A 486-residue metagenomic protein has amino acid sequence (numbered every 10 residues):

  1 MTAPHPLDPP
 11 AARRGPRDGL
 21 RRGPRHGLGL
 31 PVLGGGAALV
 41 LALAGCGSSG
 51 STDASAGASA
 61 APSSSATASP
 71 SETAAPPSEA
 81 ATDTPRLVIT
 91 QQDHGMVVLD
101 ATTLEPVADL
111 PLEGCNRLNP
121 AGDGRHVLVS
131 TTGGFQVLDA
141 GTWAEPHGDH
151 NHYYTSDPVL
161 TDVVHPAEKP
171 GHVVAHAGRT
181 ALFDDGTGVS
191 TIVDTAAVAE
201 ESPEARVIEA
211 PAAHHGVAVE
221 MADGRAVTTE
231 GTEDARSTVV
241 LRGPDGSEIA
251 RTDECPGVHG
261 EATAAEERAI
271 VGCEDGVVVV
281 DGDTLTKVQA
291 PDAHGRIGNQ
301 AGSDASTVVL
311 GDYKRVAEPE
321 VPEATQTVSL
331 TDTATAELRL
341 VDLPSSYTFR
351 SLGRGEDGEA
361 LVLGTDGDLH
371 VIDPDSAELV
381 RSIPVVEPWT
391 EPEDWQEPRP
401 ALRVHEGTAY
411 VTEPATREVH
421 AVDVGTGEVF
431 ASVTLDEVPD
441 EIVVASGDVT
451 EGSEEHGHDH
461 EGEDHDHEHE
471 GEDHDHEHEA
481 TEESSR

Functional and structural regions predicted by a protein language model:
A42-G45: C-terminal motif of bacterial Sec signal peptides marking the signal peptidase cleavage site
G47-G50: Bacterial signal peptide processing site
E72-E79, L112-H126, P158-G178, I208-D223 (+5 more regions): Repeated scaffold domains used in trafficking and secretory/extracellular systems, primarily beta-propellers
R86-I89, H126-V129, T180-L182, R225-V227 (+6 more regions): Conserved beta-propeller blade signature
T102-P111, H147-H165, E200-A210, G246-D253 (+4 more regions): A short beta-strand motif characteristic of beta-propeller blades
N151-G272: Long, acidic/polar, low-complexity amphipathic helices and coiled-coil-like
G231-G355: Acidic, serine/threonine- and glycine-rich low-complexity intrinsically disordered segments that serve as flexible
P414-E461, E483-R486: Blade-level signature of beta-propeller repeat domains, shared across WD40, Kelch, NHL, RCC1 and BNR/Asp-box propellers
